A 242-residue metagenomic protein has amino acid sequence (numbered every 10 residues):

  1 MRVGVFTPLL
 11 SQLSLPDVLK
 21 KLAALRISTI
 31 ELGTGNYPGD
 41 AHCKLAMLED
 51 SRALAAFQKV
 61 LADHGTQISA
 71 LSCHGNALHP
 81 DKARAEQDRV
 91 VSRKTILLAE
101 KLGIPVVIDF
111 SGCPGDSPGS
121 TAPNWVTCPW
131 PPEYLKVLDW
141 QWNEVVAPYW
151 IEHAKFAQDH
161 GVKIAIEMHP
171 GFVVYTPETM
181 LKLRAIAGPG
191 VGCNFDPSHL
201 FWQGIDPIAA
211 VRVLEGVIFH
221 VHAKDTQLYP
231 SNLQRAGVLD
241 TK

Functional and structural regions predicted by a protein language model:
R2, L13, L19, I30 (+3 more regions): Acidic/histidine-rich catalytic cores of soluble enzymes
T7-S14: Short polar catalytic/cofactor-binding loops
P16-D17, K21, V60-H64, A77-G192: Active-site acidic/histidine proton-transfer and metal-coordination neighborhood in alpha/beta enzyme cores
S28, Q67, P105-V106, F219: Short acidic/polar active-site loop segments enriched in Thr and Asp
L32-Q58, S111-P118: Glycine-rich, proline-tolerant flexible connector loops at the mouths of alpha/beta enzymes
A41-A56, P131-V145, K242: A short acidic, glycine-rich active-site loop that binds or catalyzes chemistry on phosphate/adenosine moieties
H42-M47, P80-E86, I205-P207: Short, solvent-exposed loop/turn segments at secondary-structure boundaries
L45-L48, G115-W130, L233-T241: Aromatic- and acidic-residue-enriched segments that line the glycan-binding/catalytic groove of carbohydrate-active
